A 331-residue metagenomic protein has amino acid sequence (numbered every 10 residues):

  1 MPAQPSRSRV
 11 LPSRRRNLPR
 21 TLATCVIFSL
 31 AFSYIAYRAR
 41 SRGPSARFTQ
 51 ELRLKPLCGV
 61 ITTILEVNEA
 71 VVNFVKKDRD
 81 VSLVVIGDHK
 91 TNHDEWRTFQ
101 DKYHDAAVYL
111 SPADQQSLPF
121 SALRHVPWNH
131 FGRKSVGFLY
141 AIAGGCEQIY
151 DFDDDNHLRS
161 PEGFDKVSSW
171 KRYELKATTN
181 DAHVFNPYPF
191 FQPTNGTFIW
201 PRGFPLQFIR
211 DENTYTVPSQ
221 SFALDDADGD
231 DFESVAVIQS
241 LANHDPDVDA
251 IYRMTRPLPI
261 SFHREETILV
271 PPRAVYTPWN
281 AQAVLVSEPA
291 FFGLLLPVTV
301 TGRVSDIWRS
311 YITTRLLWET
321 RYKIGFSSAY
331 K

Functional and structural regions predicted by a protein language model:
P2-R47: N-terminal signal-anchor transmembrane helix specifying type II single-pass membrane topology of secretory-pathway
S45, I61-L83, N92-E95: Short, well-formed alpha-helical segments that are part of the catalytic scaffolds of diverse glycosyltransferases
N92-C146, S160-Y173: Active-site-proximal specificity loops/subdomain of glycosyltransferases
D105, D114-R124, L158-V298: Conserved catalytic core of nucleotide-sugar-dependent glycosyltransferases
I149: Short aromatic/hydrophobic "clamp" motif used to bind/position activated sugar donors
F152-D153, T320-Y330: Catalytic beta-strand/loop signature of glycosyltransferases that borders the donor
P278, T301-Y322: A short, conserved alpha-helix in the catalytic core of glycosyltransferases
L285, V304, K323-S327: Conserved active-site beta-strand element of glycosyltransferases/polysaccharide synthases
